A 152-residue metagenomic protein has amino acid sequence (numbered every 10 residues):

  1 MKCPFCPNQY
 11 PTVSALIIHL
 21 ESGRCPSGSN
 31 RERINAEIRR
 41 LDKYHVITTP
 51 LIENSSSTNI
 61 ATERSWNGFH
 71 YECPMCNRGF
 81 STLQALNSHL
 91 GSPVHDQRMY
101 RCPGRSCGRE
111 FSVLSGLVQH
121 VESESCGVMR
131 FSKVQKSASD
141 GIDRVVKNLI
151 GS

Functional and structural regions predicted by a protein language model:
M1-S152: Alpha-helical interaction/linker modules in multidomain eukaryotic proteins
